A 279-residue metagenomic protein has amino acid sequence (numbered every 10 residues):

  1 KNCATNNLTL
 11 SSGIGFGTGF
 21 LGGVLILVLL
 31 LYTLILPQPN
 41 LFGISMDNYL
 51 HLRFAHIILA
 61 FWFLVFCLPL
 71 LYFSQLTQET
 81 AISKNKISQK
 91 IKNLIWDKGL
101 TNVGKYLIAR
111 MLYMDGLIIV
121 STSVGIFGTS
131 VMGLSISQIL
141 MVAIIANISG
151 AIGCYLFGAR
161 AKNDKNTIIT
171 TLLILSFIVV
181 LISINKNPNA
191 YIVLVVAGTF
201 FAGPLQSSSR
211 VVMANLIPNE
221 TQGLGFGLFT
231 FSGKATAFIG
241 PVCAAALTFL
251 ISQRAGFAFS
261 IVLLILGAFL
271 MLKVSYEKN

Functional and structural regions predicted by a protein language model:
K1-C3, P204-I217: Intracellular juxtamembrane helix-capping segments at the cytosolic ends of symmetry-related transmembrane helices
Y32-F61, A246-L264: A membrane-interface helix-boundary motif in multi-pass transporters
W62-F73, G256-N279: Multi-pass alpha-helical transporter architecture, strongest for 12-TM Major Facilitator/SLC carriers used
Q75-I108: Juxtamembrane intracellular "pre-TM" segments in multi-pass secondary transporters
T122-I139: Short amphipathic helix-loop junctions that connect adjacent transmembrane helices in Major Facilitator Superfamily/SLC
I152-K165, T248: Helix-to-loop junctions at the C-terminal end of transmembrane segments in multipass secondary transporters
N166-L181: Structural signature of the two symmetry-related core transmembrane helices
S183-L194: Helix-loop junctions at membrane interfaces in 12-TM secondary transporters
